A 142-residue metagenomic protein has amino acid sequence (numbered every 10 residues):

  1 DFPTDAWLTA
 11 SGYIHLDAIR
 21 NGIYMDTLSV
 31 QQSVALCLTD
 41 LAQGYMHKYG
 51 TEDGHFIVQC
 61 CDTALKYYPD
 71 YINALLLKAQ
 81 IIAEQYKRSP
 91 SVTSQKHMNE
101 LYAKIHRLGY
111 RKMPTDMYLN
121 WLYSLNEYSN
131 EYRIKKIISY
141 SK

Functional and structural regions predicted by a protein language model:
D1-K142: A structural boundary/capping signal
